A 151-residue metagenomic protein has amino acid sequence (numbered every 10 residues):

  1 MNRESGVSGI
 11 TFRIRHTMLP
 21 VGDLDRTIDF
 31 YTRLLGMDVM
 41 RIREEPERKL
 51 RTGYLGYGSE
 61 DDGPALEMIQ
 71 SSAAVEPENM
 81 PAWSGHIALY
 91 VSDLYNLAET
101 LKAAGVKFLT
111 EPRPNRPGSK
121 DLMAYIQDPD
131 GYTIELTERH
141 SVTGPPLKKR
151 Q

Functional and structural regions predicted by a protein language model:
M1-I10, R43, L89, A98-Q151: Vicinal oxygen chelate
S8-T11, M18-G63: Core segments of cupin and vicinal oxygen chelate
R13-G22, T52-G58, E76-K102, L122-Q127 (+1 more regions): Vicinal oxygen chelate
A65-L66, S84, I134-L136: Short, structured motif recognition centered on aromatic/hydrophobic residues
